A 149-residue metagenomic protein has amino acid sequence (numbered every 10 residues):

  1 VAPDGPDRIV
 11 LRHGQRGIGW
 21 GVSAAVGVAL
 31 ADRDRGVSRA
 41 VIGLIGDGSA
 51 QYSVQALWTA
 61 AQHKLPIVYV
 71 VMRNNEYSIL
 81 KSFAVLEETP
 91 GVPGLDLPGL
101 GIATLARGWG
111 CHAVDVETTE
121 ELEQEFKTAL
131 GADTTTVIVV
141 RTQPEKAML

Functional and structural regions predicted by a protein language model:
V1-L149: Thiamine diphosphate
